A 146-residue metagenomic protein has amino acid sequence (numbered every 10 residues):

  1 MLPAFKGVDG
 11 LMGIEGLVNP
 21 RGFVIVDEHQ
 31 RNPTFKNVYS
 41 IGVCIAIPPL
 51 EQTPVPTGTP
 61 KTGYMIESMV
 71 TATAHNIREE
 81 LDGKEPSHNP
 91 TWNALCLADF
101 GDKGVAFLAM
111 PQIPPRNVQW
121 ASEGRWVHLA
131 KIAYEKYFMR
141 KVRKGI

Functional and structural regions predicted by a protein language model:
M1-S68: FAD-site-proximal beta/loop scaffold in flavoenzymes
A72-I146: C-terminal, flexible cofactor-proximal segment of oxidoreductases
